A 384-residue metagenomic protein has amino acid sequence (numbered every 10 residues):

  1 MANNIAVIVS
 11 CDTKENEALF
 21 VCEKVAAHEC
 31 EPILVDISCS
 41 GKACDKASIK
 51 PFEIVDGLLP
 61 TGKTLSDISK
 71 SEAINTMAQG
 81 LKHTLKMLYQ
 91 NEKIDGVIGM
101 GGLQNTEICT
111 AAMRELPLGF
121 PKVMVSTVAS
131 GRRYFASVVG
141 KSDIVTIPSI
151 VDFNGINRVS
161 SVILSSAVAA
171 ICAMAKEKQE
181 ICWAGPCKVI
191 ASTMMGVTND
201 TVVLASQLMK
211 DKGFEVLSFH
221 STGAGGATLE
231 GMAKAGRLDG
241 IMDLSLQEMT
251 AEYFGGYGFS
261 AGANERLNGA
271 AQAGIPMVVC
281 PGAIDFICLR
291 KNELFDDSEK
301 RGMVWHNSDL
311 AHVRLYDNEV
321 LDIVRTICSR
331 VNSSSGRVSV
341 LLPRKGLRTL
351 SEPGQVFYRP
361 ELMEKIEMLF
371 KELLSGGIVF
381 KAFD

Functional and structural regions predicted by a protein language model:
A2-K42, G96, T106-E115, G119-M124: N-terminal phosphate-binding or glycine-rich loops at protein starts, especially the Walker A/P-loop of NTPases
N4-A6, T13-P32, S260-D384: C-terminal non-catalytic interaction/assembly regions of soluble proteins
S10-N16, D95-C109, A129-S130, A191-V202 (+4 more regions): Gly/Ser/Thr-rich loops at beta-strand to alpha-helix junctions that form or flank small-molecule/cofactor-binding
K14-K24, I33, C39-F52, G185-G223 (+1 more regions): Glycine-rich phosphate/diphosphate-binding loop of Rossmann-like nucleotide-binding domains
D45-K93, M249: Phosphate/nucleotide-donor binding subsite
L65-S69, R132-V197, D322, F380-A382: Cap/lid and interdomain-hinge subdomains that line or gate substrate/regulatory clefts in soluble alpha/beta enzymes
G96, I108-V138, V145-P148, L217-S221 (+1 more regions): Short, acidic/small-residue loops that bind anionic groups at enzyme active sites
G99-L118, V202-A205, G354-R359: Short Gly/Thr/Asp-enriched flexible loops that form oxyanion-binding sites at enzyme active sites
